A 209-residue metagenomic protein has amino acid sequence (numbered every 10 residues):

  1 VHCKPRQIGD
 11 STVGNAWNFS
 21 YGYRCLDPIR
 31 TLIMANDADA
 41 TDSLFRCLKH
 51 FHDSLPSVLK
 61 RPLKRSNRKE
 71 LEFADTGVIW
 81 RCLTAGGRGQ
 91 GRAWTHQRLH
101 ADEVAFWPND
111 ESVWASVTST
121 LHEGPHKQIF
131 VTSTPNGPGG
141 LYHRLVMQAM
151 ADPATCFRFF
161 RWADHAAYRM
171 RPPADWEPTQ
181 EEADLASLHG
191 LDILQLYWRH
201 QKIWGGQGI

Functional and structural regions predicted by a protein language model:
V1-I209: Phosphate/NTP-binding elements of NTP-utilizing enzymes
